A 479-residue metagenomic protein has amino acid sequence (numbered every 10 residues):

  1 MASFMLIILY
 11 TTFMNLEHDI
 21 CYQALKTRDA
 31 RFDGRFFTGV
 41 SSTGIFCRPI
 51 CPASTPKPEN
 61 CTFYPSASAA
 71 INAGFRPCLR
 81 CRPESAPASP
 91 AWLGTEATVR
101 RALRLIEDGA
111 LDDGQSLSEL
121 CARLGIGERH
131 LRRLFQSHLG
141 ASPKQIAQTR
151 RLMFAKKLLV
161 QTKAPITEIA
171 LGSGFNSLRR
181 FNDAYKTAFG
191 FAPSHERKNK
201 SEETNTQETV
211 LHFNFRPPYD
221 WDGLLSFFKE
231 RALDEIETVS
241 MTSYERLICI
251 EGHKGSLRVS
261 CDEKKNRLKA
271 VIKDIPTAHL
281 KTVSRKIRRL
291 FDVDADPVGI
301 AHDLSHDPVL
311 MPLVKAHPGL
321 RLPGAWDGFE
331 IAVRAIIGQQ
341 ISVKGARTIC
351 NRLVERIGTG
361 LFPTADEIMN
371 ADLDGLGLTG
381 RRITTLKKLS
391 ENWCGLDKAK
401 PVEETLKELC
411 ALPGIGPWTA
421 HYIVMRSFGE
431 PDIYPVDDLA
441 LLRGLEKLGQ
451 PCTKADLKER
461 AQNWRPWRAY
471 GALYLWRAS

Functional and structural regions predicted by a protein language model:
A2-S479: HhH-family (HhH-GPD) DNA N-glycosylase catalytic core used in base-excision repair
